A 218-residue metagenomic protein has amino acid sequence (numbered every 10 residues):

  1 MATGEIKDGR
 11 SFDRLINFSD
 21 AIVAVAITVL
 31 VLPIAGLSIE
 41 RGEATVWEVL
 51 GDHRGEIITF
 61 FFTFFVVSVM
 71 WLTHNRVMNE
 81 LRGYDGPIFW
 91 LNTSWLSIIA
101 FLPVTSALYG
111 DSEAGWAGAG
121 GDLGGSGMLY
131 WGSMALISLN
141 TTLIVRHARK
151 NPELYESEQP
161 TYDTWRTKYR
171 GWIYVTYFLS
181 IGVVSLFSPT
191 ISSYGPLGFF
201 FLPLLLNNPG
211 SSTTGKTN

Functional and structural regions predicted by a protein language model:
M1-N218: Multi-pass alpha-helical transmembrane bundle typical of ion/small-solute transporters and intramembrane aspartyl
